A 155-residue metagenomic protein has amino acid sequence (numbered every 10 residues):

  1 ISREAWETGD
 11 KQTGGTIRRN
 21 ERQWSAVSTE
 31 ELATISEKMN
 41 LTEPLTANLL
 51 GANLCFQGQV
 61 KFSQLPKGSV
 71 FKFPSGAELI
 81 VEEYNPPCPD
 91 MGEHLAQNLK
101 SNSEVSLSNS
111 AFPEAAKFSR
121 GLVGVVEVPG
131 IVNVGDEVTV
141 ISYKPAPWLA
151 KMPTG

Functional and structural regions predicted by a protein language model:
I1-G155: Metal-cofactor-dependent catalytic cores
